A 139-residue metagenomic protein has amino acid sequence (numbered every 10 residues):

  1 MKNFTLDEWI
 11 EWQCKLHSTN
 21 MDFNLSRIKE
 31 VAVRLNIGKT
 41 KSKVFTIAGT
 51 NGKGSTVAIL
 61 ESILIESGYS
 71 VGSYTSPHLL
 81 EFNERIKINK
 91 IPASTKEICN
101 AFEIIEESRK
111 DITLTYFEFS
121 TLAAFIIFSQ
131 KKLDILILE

Functional and structural regions predicted by a protein language model:
M1-G49, T56, S62-Y69, Y74: Short functional linear segments
L25, E30-V33, I37-T40, E66-E139: ATP-dependent carboxylate-amine ligase catalytic core
V57-E61, L122-F125: Short, hydrophobic alpha-helix immediately C-terminal to the catalytic nucleophile
